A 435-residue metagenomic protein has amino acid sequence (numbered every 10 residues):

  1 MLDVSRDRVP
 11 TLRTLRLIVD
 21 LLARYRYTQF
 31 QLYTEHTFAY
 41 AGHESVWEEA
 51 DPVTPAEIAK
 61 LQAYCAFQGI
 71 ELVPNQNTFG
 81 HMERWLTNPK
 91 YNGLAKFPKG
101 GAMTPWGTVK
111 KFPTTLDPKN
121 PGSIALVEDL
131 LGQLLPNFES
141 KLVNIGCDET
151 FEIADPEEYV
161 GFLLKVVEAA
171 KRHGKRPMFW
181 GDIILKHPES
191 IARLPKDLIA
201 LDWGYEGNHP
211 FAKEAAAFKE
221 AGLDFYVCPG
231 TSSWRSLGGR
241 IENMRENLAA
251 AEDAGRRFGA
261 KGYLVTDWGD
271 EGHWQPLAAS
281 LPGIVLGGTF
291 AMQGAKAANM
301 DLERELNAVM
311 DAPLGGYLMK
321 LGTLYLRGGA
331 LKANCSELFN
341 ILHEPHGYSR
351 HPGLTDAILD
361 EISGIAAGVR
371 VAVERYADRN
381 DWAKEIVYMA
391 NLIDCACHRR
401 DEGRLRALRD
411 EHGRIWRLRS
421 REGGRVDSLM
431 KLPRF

Functional and structural regions predicted by a protein language model:
M1-D3, D117, L201: Residues in well-ordered beta-strands of folded domains
M1-R6, W106, Y226-W234: N-terminal small/glycine-rich loop or linker at the start of catalytic domains across soluble metabolic enzymes
M1-V9, Y25, Q29: An acidic-aromatic substrate-binding cleft motif
V4, Q31-H36, P74-T78, C147 (+3 more regions): Glycine-rich, histidine-containing beta strand-loop boundary motifs that form or position
L17-D20, A56, K60-A63, G69 (+4 more regions): Substrate-binding groove of N-acetylhexosamine-processing glycoside hydrolases
A23-R24, Q29-E71, H81-A125, L134-E157: Aromatic- and acidic-residue-enriched carbohydrate-binding clefts of CAZyme catalytic domains
